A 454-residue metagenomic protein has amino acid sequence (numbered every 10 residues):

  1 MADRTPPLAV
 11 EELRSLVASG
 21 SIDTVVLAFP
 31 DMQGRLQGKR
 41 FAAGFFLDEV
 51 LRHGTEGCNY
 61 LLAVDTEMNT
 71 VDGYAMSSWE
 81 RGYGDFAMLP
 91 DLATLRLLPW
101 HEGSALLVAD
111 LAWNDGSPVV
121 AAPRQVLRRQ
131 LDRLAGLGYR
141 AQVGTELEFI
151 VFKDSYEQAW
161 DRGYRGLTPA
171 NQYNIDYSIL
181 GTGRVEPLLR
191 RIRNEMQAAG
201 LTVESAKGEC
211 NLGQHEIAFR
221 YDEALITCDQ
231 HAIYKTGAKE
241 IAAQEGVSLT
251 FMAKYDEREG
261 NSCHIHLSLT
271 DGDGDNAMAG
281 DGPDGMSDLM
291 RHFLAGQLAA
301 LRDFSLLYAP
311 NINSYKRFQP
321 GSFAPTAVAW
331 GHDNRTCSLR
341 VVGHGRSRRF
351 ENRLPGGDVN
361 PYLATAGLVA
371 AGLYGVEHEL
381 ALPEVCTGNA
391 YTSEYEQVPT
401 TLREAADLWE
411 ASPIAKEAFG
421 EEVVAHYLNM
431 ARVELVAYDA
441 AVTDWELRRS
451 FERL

Functional and structural regions predicted by a protein language model:
M1-V203, V247, E394-L454: ATP/Mg2+-dependent ligation/transfer catalytic cores
A2-D3, G20, I233, E240-I241 (+3 more regions): Catalytic-core signal marking the mid-to-C-terminal active-site face
D31-Q33, A112-P118, G181, Y221-T227 (+4 more regions): A generic structural motif
R96-G103, A141, A206-N211, R258 (+2 more regions): Short glycine/proline-enriched loop/turn "hinge" motifs that connect secondary-structure elements and lie
R133-Q142, N194-L201, I226-T227, Y234-L249 (+3 more regions): Secondary-structure boundary elements
E148-R162, G208, L212-R220, M252-D273: Histidine-centered divalent-metal-coordination microenvironment in nucleic-acid enzymes
Y164-L189, A224-K235, K239, G272-A279 (+1 more regions): Acidic, His- and aromatic-enriched active-site or binding-groove loops in soluble protein domains that engage sugars
L180-A232: Active-site acidic/histidine clusters and adjacent loop/turn architecture that either coordinate catalytic ions
